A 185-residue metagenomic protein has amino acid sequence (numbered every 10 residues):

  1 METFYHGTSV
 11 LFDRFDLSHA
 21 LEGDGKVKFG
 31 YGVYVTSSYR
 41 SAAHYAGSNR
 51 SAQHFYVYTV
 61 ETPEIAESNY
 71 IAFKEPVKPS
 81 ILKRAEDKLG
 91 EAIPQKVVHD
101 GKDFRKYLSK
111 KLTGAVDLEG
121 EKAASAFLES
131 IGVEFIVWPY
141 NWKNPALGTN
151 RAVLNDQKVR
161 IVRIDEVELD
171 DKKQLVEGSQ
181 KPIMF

Functional and structural regions predicted by a protein language model:
M1-Y31, T36-Y39, A46-F185: Active-site and NAD+-binding cores of ADP-ribose-processing enzymes
